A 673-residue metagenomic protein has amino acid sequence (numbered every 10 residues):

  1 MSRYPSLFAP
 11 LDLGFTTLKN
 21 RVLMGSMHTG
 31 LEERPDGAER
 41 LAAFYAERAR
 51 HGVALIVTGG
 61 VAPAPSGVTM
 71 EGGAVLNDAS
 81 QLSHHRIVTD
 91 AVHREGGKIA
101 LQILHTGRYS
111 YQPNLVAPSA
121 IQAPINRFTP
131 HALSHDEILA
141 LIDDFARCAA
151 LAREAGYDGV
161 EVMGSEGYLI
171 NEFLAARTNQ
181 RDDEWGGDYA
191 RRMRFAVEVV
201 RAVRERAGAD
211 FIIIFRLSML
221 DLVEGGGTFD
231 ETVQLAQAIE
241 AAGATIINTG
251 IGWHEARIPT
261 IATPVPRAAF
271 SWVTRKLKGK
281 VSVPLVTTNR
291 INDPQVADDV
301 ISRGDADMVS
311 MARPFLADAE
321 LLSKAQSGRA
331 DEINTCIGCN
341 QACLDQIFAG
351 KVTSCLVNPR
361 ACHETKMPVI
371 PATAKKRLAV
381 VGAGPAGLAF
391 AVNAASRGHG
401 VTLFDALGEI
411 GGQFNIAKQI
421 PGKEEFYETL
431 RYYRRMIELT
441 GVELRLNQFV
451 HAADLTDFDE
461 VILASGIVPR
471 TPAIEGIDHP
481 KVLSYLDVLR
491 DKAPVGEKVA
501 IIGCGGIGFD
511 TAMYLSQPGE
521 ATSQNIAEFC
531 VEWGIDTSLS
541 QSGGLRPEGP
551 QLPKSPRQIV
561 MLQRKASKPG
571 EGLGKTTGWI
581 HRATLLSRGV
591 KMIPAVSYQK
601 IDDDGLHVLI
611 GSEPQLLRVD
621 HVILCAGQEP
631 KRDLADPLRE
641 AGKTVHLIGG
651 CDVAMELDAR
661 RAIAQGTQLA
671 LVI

Functional and structural regions predicted by a protein language model:
M1-V381, P385, F390-S396, G400-V401 (+2 more regions): Flavin-dependent oxidoreductase catalytic cores
A64, F215, G250-E255, D405-I420 (+3 more regions): Short connector loops at secondary-structure junctions
V200, E364-T373, A383, S396 (+4 more regions): Flanking helices and flexible, charged tails adjoining ferredoxin-like Fe-S electron-transfer domains in multi-subunit
D305, I437-L444, D478-K481, S555-R557 (+2 more regions): A short helix-to-beta-strand connector/capping loop
K376-L403, R445-A453, D457, S465-I474 (+4 more regions): Rossmann-like dinucleotide/flavin-binding elements
G412-F458, G570-V596: N-terminal Rossmann-like dinucleotide/flavin-binding domain of flavoprotein oxidoreductases that bind FAD/FMN
